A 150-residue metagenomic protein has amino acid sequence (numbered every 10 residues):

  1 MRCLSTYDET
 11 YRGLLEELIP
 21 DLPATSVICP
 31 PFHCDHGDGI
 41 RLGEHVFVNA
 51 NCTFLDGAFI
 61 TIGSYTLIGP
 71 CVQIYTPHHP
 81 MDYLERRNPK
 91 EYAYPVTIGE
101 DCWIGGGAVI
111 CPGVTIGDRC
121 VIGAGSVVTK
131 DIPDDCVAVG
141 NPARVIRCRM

Functional and structural regions predicted by a protein language model:
M1-T25, A143-I146: Terminal amphipathic alpha-helical/low-complexity segments used for targeting or macromolecular assembly
I19-D21, L67, P89, T129: Generic structural signal for beta-strand residues in well-ordered domains
V27-C29: Conserved short histidine dyad/triad with adjacent acidic residue
F32-L42, F47-T115, N141-M150: Flexible, glycine/small-residue-enriched loop-and-beta-strand segment within the central core of proteins
Y65, R119, V137: Short glycine-centered segments of the SAM/dcSAM-binding site in methyltransferase folds
P70, A124, D134: Residues that flank catalytic or metal-binding motifs in active/ligand-binding sites
G105-D131: Beta-rich strand-turn-strand
P133-D134, V139-P142: Acidic, glycine-centered active-site loop in nucleotide-sugar glycosyltransferases
